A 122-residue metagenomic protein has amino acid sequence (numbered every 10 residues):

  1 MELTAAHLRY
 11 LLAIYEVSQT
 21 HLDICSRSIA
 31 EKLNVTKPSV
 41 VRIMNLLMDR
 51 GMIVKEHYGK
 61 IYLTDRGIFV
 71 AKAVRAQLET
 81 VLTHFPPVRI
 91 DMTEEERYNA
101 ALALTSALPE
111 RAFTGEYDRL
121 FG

Functional and structural regions predicted by a protein language model:
M1-V35: N-terminal helix-turn-helix DNA-binding core of bacterial DNA-binding proteins
I24, L78-T80, E95-Y98: A generic alpha-helix surface/boundary motif
P38-V41: Key DNA-contact positions within bacterial/archaeal DNA-binding proteins
M44-N45: Short, hydrophobic-biased segments on the C-terminal half of alpha helices that form "recognition helices"
M48-H57: A short, conserved structural fragment
G59-Q77: Basic, amphipathic "hinge/linker" alpha-helix immediately C-terminal to the N-terminal HTH DNA-binding motif
V74-R89: Alpha-helical linker/hinge and terminal dimerization helices associated with HTH transcriptional regulators
Y98-G122: C-terminal regulatory/oligomerization modules of transcriptional regulators
